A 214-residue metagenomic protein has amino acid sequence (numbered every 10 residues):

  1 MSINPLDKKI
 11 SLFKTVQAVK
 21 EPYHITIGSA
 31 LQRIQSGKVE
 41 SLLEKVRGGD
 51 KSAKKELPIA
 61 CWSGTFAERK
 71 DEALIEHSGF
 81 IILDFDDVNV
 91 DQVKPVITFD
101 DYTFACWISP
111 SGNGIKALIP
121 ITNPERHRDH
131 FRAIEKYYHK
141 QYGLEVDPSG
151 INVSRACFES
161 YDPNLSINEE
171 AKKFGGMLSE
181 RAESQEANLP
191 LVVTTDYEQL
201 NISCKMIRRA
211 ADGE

Functional and structural regions predicted by a protein language model:
M1, P5-D7, L12, A18-P22 (+3 more regions): Catalytic "initiation/cleavage/transfer" segments centered on a nucleophilic residue and adjacent nucleic-acid-engaging
M1-G79, S184, N188: DNA replication initiation on ssDNA origins
S29, I151, M177, N201-K205: General helical secondary-structure elements
A30, S78, S154-A156, S160 (+1 more regions): Small-side-chain structural scaffolding
E40, E44, E72-F99, F104 (+3 more regions): Modules that initiate DNA replication and primer synthesis
W62-T65, G112, V153: Short, glycine/charge-rich beta-strand/loop segments that flank catalytic centers and engage negatively charged groups
A105-S111, D147-N152: Short beta-strand
